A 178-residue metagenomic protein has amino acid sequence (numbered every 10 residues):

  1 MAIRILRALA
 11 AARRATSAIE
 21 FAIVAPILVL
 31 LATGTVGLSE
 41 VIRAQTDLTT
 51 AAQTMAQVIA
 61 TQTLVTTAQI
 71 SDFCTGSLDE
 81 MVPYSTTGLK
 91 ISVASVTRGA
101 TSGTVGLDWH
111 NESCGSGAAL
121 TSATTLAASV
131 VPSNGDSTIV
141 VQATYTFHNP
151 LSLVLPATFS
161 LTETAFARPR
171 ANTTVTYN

Functional and structural regions predicted by a protein language model:
M1-D79: Alpha-helical assembly-interface signal, strongest on the long, hydrophobic N-terminal helix that forms
Q53-N178: Short, conserved structural patches
